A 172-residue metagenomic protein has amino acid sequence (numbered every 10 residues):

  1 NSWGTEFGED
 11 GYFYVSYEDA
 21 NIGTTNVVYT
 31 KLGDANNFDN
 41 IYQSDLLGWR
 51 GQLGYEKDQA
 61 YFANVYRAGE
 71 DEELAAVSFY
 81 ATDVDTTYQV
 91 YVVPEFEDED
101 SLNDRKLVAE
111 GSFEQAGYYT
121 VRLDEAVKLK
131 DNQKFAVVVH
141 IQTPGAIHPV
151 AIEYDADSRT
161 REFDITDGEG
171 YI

Functional and structural regions predicted by a protein language model:
N1-F7, Y12: Catalytic nucleophile-His microenvironment captured as a short glycine-rich beta-strand/loop that brackets
E9-D10, A116, S158: Short edge beta-strand segments in beta-sheet-rich domains
Y17-N103, V127-K134, H140-I172: Beta-sheet-rich sandwich/jelly-roll-like modules and their strand-loop junctions
A60, G117-Y118: Repeat-based blade/solenoid architectures
E99-F113: Terminal beta-strand-rich extracellular "head" domains that mediate receptor/glycan or other ligand binding
E110-G117, L129: Short proline/glycine- and polar residue-rich coil/turn motifs
Y118-A126: Exposed aromatic-hydrophobic patches
